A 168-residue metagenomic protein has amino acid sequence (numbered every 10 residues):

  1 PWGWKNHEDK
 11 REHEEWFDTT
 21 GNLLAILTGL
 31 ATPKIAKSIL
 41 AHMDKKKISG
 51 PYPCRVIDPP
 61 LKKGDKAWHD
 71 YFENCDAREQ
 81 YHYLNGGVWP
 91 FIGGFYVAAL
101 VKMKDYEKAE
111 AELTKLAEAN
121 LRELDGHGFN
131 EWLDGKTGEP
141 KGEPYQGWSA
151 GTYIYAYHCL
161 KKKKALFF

Functional and structural regions predicted by a protein language model:
P1-F168: Acidic, mature catalytic/reactive cores of soluble proteins
